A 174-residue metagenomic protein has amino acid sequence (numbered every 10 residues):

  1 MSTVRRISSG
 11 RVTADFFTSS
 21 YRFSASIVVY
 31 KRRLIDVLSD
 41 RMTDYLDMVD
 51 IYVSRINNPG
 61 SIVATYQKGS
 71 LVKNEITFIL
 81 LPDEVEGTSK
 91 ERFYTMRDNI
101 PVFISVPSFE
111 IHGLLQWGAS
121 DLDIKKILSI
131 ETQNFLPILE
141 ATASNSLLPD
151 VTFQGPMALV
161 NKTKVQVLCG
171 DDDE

Functional and structural regions predicted by a protein language model:
M1-E174: Conserved RNA-binding domains used in RNP assembly and mRNA/RNA metabolism
